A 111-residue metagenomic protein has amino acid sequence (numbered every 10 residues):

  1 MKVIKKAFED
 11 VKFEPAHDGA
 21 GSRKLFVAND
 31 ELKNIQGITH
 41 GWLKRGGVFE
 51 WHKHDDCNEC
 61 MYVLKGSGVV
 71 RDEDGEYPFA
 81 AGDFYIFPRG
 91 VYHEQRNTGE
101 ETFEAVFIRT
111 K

Functional and structural regions predicted by a protein language model:
M1-Q36, E50: A short, N-terminal "cap"/entry segment at the start of jelly-roll beta-barrel domains of the cupin/DSBH fold
K24, T39-H54, R89: Conserved short histidine dyad/triad with adjacent acidic residue
H40, C60, G75-P78: Short, surface-exposed secondary-structure edge patches
W42-K44, K53-V70: Short, conserved beta-strand element in jelly-roll/cupin
E50-W51, V70-R71, F87, H93-E100: Short beta-strand His + acidic residue motifs that chelate non-heme Fe in jelly-roll/DSBH and cupin folds
D56-C57, G75, V91-Y92, E101: A generic "binding-loop/recognition-motif" signal
D74-R89: Short acidic-glycine-tyrosine-enriched beta hairpin
E101-K111: A short hydrophobic beta-strand segment most commonly corresponding to one strand of the jelly-roll/cupin
